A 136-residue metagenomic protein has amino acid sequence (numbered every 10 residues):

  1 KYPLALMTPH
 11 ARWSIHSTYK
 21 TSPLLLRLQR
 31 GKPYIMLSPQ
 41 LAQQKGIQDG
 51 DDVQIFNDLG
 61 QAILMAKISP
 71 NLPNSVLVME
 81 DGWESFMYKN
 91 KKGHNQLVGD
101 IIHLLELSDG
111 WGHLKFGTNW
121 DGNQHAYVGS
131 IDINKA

Functional and structural regions predicted by a protein language model:
K1-P23: Long, low-complexity segments enriched in small/aliphatic residues
S17, S22-M36, Q40-A136: Long, contiguous, secondary-structure-rich segments that constitute the structural scaffold of globular domains
